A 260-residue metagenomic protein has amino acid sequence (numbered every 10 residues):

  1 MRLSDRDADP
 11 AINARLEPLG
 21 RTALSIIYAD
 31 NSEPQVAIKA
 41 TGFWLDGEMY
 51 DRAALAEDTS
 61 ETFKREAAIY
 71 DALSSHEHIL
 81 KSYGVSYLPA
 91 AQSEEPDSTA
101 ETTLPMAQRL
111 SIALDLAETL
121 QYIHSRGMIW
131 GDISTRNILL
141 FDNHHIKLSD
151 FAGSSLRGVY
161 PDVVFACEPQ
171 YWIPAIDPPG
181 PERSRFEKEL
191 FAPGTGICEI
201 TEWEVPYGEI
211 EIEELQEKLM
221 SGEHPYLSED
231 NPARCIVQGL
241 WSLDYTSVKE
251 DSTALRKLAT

Functional and structural regions predicted by a protein language model:
I12-A72: ATP-binding glycine-rich loop module of kinase domains
S74, H78-Q108: Conserved structural core of kinase catalytic domains
L116-I123: Conserved hydrophobic alpha-helix
H124-F141: Catalytic-loop of the protein kinase fold
R136-P179: Activation segment/activation loop of eukaryotic-type protein kinase catalytic domains
E202-T260: Helical subdomain adjoining the active site within ATP-dependent kinase catalytic cores
